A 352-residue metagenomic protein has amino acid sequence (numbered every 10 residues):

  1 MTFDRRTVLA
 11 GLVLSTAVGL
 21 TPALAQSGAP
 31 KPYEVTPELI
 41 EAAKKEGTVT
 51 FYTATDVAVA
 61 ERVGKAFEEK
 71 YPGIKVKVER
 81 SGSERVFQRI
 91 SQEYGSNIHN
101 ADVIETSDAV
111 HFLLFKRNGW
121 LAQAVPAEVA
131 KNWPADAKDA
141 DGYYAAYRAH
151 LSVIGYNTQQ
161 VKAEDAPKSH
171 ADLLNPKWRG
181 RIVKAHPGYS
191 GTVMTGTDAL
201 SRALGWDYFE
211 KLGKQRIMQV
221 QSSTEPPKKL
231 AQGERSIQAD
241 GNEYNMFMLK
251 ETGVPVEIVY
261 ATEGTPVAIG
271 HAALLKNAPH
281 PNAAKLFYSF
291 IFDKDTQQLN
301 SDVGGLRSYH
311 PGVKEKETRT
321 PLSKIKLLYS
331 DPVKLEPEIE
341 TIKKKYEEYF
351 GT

Functional and structural regions predicted by a protein language model:
M1-V13: N-terminal secretory signal peptides and thylakoid transit peptides that target proteins across membranes
A23, W178-G188, F290-K314: Periplasmic-binding protein-like
T50-G64, V76-S91, H99-P227, A231-E234: Extracytoplasmic ligand-binding site segments that recognize negatively charged/polar headgroups
V110-L114, S236-P255: A ligand-binding cleft/hinge motif common to bilobed small-molecule-binding domains
L121-A130, G142-A145, A171, M248-P266 (+1 more regions): Short beta-strand->loop
A149-H150, E210-G213, Q219-V220, T252-K276 (+1 more regions): Periplasmic-binding protein-like
G155-Q160, D198, A268-H280, I291 (+1 more regions): A bilobed periplasmic-binding-protein/Venus flytrap-type ligand-binding module shared by bacterial periplasmic
T296-T352: C-terminal capping/gating helix-and-loop segments adjacent to ligand/active sites or protein-protein/ligand interfaces
